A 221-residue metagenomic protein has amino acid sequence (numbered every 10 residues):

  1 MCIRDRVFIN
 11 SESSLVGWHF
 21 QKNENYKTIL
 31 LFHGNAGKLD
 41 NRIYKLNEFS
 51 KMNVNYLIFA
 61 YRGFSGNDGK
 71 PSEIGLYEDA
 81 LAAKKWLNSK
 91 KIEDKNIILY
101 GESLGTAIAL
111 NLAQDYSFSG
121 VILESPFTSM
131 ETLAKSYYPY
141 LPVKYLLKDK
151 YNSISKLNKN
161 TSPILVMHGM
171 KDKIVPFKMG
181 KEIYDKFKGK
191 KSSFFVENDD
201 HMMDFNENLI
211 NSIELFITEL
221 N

Functional and structural regions predicted by a protein language model:
M1-D5: Conserved small/polar residues in nucleotide/adenosyl-binding loops
N10-W86, K95, A107, A113: Membrane-embedded segments
K45, S153, S162, P176-D185: Short alpha-helix in the alpha/beta-hydrolase fold that links the catalytic acid
W86-K90, D94-Y140: Primarily recognizes the serine-hydrolase "nucleophile elbow" in alpha/beta-hydrolase and SGNH/GDSL folds
K159-T161, V166-D172: Short beta-strand/loop motif that positions the catalytic acidic residue of the alpha/beta-hydrolase fold
K171-V175, H201-M203: Acidic catalytic loop of the alpha/beta-hydrolase fold
K181-M202: Catalytic histidine neighborhood in serine/cysteine hydrolases with alpha/beta-hydrolase-type architecture
D204-E219: Post-His helix in hydrolase/transferase enzymes
